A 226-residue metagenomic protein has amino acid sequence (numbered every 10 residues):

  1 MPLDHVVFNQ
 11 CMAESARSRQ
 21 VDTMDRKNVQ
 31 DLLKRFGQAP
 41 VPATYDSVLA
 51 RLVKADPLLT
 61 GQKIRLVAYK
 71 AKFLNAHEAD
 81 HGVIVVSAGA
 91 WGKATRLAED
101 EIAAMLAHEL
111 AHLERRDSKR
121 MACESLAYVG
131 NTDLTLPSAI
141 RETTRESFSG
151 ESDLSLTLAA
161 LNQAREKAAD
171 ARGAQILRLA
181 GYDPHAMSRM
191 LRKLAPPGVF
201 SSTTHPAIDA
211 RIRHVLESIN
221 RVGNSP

Functional and structural regions predicted by a protein language model:
M1-P226: A Zn2+-metalloprotease active-site environment signal
